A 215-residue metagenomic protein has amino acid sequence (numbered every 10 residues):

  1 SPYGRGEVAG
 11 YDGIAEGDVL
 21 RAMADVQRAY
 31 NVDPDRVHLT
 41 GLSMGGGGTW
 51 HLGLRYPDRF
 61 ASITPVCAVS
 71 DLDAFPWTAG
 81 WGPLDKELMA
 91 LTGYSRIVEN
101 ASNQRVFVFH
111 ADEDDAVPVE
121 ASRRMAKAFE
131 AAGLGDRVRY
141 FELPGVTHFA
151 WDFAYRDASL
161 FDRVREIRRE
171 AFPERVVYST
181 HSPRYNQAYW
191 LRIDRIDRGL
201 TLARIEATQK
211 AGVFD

Functional and structural regions predicted by a protein language model:
S1-G6: Conserved alpha/beta-hydrolase
V8-M44, L54-F60, N100: Gly/Ser-rich "nucleophile elbow"/oxyanion-hole loop immediately N-terminal to the catalytic nucleophile in hydrolases
D12, L42-G45, Y94, E99 (+5 more regions): Active-site-proximal structural scaffolding
A15-A22, M44-L52, Y56, Y94 (+2 more regions): Stable alpha-helical elements in mature extracytoplasmic
A22-A29, R55, R59, V66 (+4 more regions): Structured segments of extracytoplasmic/periplasmic soluble domains in secreted or envelope-associated proteins
D35-I97: Primarily recognizes the serine-hydrolase "nucleophile elbow" in alpha/beta-hydrolase and SGNH/GDSL folds
D73-R165: The feature captures the conserved acid-bearing segment of alpha/beta-hydrolase catalytic domains
K127-D215: Alpha/beta-hydrolase-fold serine-hydrolase catalytic core, especially in secreted/extracellular enzymes
